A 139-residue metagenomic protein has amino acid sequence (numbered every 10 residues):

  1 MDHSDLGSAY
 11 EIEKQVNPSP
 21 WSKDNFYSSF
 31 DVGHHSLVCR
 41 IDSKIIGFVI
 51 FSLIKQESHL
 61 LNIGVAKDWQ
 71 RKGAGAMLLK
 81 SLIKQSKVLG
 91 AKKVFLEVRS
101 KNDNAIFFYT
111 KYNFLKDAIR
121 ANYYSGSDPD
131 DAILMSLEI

Functional and structural regions predicted by a protein language model:
D2, A66, E97-K101: Residue-level recognition of the GNAT/N-acetyltransferase active site
H3-D68, L79-S81, Q85, L89 (+2 more regions): Acetyl-CoA-dependent GNAT
K44-G47, N104, P129: Glycine-rich acetyl-CoA-binding "A-motif" of GNAT/NAT acetyltransferases
L60, V94-V98: Conserved hydrophobic beta-strand within the GNAT/NAT acetyltransferase core sheet that lines the active-site cleft
R71-S86, F107-K111: Conserved acetyl-CoA-binding loop-helix of GNAT-fold acetyltransferases
L79, N102-A105, N122-S127: Short glycine/proline-centered loop/turn elements that form peptide/ligand docking sites
E97, T110, L115-D131: Conserved catalytic-core motifs of GNAT/GCN5-like acyltransferases
D131-I139: Terminal substrate-recognition subdomain of acyl/acetyltransferases
